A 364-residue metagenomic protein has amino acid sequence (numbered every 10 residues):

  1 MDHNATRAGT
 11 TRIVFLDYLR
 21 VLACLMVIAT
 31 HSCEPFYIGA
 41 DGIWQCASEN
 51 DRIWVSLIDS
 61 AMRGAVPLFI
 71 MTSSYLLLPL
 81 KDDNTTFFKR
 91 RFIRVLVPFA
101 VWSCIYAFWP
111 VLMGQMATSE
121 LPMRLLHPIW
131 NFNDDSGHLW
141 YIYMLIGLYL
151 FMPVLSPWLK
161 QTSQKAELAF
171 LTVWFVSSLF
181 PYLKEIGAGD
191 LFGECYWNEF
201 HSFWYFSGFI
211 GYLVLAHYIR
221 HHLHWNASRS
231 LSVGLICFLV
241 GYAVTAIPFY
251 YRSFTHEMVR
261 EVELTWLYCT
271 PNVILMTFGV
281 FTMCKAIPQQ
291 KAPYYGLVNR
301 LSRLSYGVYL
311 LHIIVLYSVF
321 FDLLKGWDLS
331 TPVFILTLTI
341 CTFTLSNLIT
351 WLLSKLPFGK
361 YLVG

Functional and structural regions predicted by a protein language model:
M1-G364: Alpha-helical transmembrane segments and their immediate juxtamembrane cytosolic regions
